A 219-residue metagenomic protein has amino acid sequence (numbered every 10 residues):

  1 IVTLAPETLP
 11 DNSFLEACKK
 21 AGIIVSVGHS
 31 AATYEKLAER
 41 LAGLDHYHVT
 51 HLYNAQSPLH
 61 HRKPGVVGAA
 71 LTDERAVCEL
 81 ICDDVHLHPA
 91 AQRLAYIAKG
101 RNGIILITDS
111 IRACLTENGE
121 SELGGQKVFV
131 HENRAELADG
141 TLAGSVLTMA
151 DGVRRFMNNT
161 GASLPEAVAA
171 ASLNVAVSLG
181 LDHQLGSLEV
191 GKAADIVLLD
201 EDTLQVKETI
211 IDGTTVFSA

Functional and structural regions predicted by a protein language model:
I1-T116, V216: Active-site core of metal-dependent hydrolases
D45-H48, A193, Q205: Short loop/turn motifs at secondary-structure junctions
G65-L80, Y96-T108, A113-K192, I196-L199: His/Asp/Glu-enriched, well-ordered alpha-helical/loop segment that forms or immediately abuts the divalent-metal
T203-T209: Short, Lys/Arg- and Gly-enriched loop/turn segments at beta-strand edges
Q205, F217-S218: Mg2+-dependent phosphoryl-transfer enzymes with acidic/Ser/Thr/Gly-rich catalytic loops
